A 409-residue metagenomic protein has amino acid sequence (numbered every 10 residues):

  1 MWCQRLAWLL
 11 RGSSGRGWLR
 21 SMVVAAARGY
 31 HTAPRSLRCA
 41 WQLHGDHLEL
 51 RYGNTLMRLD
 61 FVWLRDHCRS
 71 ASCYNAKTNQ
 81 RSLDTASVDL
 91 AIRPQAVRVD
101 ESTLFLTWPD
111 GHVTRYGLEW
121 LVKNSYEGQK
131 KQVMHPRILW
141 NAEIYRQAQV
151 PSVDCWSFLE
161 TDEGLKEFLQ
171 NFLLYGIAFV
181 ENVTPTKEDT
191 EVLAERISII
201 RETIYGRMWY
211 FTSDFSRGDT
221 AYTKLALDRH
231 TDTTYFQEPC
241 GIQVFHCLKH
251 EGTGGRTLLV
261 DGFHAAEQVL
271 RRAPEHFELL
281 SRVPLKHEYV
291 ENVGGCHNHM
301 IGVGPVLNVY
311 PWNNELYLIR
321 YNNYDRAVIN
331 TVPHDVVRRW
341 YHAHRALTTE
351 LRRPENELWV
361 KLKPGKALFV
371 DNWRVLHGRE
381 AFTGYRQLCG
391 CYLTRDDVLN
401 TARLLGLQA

Functional and structural regions predicted by a protein language model:
W2-T161: Motif-centric detector for short Cys/His coordination patterns
S125-E127, M134-I177, N182-F369, W373-A409: Active-site environment of non-heme Fe oxygenases that use a 2-His-1-carboxylate facial triad
